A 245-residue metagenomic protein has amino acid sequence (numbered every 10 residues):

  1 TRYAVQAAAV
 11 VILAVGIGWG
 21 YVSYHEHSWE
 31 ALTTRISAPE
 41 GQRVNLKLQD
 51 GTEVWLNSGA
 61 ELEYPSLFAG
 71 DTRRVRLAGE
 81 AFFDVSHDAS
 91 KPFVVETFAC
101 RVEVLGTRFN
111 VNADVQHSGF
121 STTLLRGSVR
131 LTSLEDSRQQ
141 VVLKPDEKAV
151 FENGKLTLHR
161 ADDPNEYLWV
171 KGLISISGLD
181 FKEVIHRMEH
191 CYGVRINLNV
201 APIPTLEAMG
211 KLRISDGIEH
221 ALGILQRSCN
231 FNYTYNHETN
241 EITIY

Functional and structural regions predicted by a protein language model:
T1-A7, V11-Y245: A residue-level detector for the "anchor" residue at the start of short, highly conserved motifs
